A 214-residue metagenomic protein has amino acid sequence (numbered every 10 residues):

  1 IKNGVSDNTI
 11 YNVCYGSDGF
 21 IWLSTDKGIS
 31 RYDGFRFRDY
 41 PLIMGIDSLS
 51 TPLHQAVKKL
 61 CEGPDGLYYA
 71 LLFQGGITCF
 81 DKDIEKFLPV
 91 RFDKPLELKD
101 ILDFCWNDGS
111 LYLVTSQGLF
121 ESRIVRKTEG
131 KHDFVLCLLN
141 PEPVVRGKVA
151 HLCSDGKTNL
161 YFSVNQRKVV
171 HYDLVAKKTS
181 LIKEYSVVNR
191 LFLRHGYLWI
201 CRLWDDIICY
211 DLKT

Functional and structural regions predicted by a protein language model:
I1-T214: Carboxylate-rich, polar loop motifs that coordinate divalent cations or form catalytic acidic clusters
